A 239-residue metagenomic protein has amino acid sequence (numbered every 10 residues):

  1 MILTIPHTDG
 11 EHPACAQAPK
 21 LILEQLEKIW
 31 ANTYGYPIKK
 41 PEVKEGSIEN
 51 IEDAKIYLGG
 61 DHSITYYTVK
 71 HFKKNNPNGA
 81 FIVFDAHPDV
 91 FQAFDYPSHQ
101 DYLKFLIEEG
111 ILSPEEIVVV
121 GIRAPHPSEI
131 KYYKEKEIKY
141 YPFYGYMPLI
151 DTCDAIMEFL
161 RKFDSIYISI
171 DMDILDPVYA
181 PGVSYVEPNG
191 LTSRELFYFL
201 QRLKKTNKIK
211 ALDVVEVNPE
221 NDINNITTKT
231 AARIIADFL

Functional and structural regions predicted by a protein language model:
I2-L239: Conserved alpha-helical scaffold segments that buttress catalytic/binding sites
